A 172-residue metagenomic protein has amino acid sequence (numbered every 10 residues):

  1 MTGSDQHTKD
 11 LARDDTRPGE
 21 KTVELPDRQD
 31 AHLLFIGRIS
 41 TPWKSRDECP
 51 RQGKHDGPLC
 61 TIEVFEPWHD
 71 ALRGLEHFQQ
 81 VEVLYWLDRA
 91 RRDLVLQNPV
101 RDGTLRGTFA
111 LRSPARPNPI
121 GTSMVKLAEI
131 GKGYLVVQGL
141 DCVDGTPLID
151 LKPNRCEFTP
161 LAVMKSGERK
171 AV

Functional and structural regions predicted by a protein language model:
T2-M124, A128-V172: Glycine-rich, low-complexity intrinsically disordered segments
